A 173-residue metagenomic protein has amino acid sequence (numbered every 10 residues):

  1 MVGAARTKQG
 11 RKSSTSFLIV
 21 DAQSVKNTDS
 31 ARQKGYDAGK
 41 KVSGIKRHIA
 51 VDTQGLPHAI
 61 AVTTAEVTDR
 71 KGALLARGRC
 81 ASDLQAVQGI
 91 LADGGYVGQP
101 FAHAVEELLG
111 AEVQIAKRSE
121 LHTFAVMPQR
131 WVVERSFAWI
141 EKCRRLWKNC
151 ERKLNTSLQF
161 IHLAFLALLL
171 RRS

Functional and structural regions predicted by a protein language model:
M1-S173: Short alpha-helical elements
